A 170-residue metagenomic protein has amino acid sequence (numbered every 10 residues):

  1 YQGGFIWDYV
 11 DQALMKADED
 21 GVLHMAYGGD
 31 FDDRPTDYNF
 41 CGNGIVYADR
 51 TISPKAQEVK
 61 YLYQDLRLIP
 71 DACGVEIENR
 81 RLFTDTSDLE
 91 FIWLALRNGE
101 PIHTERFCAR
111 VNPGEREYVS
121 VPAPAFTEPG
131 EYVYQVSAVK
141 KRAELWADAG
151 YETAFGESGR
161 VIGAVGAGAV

Functional and structural regions predicted by a protein language model:
Y1-C73, R81-S87, I92-P101: Extended substrate-binding grooves/exosites of carbohydrate-active enzymes
I6, V133-Y134: Conserved long hydrophobic alpha-helices within structured protein cores
G74-N79, V136: Short, well-ordered beta-strand segments enriched in hydrophobic/aromatic residues
N79-R81, A125: Non-cytosolic beta-sheet module surface loops
E90-P129, Q135-W146: Intrinsically disordered, low-complexity Pro/Gly/Ser/Thr-rich segments with frequent PxxP/GP/PP motifs and embedded
N112-V119, S158-G168: Short, surface-exposed linear segments at secondary-structure transitions and domain or protein termini
Q135, K140, G163-V170: Beta-strand-rich N-terminal accessory domains
E144-S158: Edge beta-strands of extracellular beta-sandwich domains
